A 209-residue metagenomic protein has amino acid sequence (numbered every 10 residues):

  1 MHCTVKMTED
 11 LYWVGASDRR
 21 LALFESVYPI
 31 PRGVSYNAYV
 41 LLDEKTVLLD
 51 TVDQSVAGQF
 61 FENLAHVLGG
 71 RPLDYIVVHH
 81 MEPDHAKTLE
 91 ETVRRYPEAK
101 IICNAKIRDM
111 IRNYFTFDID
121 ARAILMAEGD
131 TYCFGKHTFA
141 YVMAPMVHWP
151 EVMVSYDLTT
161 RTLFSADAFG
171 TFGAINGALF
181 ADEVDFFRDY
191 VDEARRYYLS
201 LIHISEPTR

Functional and structural regions predicted by a protein language model:
T4-H66, V154-D157, T162-S165: Conserved beta-strand hairpin/beta-sheet module of binuclear metal-dependent hydrolase folds, prominently
V5-E9, I102-V152: Metallo-beta-lactamase
L21, M81-A86, R108-I111, H148-P150 (+1 more regions): Active-site environment of divalent metal-dependent phosphoester hydrolases
E44, S55-I102: Active-site metal-binding motif and surrounding structural segment of the metallo-beta-lactamase
V47-D50, D74-V78, A140-Y141: Short catalytic-loop micro-motif centered on adjacent basic/acidic residues
A140-A174: Internal, well-ordered alpha/beta segment that forms a basic, Gly-enriched binding/recognition surface
F172-Y198: Active-site gating loops and adjacent loop-to-helix segments of metal-dependent hydrolytic enzymes
I202-R209: Residue-level detector of conserved catalytic or cofactor/ligand-binding positions in enzyme active sites
